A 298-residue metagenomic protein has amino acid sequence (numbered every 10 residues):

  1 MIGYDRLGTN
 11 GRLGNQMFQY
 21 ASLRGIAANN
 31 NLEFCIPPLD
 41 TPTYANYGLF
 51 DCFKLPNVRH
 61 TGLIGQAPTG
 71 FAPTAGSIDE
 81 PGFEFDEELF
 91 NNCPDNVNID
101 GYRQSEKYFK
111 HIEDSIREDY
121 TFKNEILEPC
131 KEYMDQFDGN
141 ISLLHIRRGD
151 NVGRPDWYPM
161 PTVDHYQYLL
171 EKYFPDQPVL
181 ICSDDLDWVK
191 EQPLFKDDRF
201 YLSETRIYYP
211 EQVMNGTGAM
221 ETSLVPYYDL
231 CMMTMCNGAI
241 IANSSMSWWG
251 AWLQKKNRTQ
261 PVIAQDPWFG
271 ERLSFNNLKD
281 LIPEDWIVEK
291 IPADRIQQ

Functional and structural regions predicted by a protein language model:
G3, L39-D176, A293, Q298: Secretory-pathway luminal glycosyltransferase catalytic domains
G3-Y4, E33-P38, L143-H145, L180-C182 (+2 more regions): A structural signal for short, well-ordered beta-strand segments and their strand-loop junctions that often border
G8-F18, P155: A short, glycine/small-residue-rich beta-strand->loop->alpha-helix junction that serves as a flexible
N10-G11, L39-Y44, R103-E106, R147-N151 (+3 more regions): Short, solvent-exposed loop/turn segments at secondary-structure junctions
L13, F174-N277: Donor-binding and catalytic core of enzymes assembling or modifying cell-surface/extracellular glycoconjugates
Q16-A28, Y166-E171: Histidine-anchored nucleotide/phosphate-binding helix
E271-Q298: Leloir-type glycosyltransferase catalytic cores
